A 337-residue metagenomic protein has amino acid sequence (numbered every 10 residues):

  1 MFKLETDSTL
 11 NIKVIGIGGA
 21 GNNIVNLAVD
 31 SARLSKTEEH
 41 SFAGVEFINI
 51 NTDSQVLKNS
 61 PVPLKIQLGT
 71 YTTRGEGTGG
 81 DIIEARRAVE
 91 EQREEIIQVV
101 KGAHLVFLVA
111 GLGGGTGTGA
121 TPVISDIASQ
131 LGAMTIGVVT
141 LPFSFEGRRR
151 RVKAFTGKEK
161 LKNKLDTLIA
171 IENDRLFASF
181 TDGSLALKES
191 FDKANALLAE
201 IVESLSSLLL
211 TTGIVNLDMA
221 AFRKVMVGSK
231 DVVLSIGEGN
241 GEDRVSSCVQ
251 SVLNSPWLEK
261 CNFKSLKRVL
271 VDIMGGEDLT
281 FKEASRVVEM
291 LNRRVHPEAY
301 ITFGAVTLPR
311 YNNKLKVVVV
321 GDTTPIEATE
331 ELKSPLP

Functional and structural regions predicted by a protein language model:
M1-P337: Tubulin/FtsZ superfamily GTPase core signature
